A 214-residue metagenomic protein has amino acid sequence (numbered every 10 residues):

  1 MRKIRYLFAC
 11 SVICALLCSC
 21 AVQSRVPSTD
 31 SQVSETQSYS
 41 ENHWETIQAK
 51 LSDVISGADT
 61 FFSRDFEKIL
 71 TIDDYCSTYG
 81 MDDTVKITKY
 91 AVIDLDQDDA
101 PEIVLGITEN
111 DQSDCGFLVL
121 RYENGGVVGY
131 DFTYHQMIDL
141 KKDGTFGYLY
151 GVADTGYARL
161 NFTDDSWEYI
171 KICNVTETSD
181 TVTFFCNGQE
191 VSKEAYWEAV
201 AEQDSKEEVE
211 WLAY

Functional and structural regions predicted by a protein language model:
M1-Y6, S11: Positively charged n-region of N-terminal signal peptides that target proteins for export
L16-S19: C-terminal motif of bacterial Sec signal peptides marking the signal peptidase cleavage site
V22-F61, T145-Y214: Acidic, small-residue rich beta-repeat scaffolds with periodic aromatic anchors
Q32-T84, G125-Q136: Blade-edge motifs of beta-propeller repeat domains
K86-L95, Q136-T145: Beta-propeller blade termini
Q97-I107, D143-G147: Acidic/hydrophobic-patterned starts of short beta strands in beta-sheet-rich repeat architectures
Q112-L118, T155-R159: Structural motif
C115-L140, W167: Extracellular C-terminal loop/segment signatures of secreted glycoproteins
